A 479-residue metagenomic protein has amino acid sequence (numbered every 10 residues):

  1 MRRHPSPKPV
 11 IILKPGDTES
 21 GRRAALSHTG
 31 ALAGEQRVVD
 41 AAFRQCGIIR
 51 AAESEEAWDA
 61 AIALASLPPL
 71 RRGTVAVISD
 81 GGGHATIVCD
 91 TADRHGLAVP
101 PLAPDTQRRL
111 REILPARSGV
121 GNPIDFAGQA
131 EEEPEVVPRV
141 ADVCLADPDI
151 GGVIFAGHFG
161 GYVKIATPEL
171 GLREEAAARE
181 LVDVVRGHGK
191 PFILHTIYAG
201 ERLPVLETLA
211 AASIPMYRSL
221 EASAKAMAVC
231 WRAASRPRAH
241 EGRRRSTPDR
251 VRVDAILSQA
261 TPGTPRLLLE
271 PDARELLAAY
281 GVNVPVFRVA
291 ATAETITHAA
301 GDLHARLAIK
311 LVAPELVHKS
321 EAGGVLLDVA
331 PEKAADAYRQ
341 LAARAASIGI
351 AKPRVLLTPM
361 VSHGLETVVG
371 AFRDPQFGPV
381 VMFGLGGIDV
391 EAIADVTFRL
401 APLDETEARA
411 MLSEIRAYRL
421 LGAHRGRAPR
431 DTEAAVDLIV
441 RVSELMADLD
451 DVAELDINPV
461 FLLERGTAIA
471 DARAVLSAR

Functional and structural regions predicted by a protein language model:
M1-R479: Catalytic-core regions of core metabolic enzymes, especially those transforming organic acids/acyl-group intermediates
